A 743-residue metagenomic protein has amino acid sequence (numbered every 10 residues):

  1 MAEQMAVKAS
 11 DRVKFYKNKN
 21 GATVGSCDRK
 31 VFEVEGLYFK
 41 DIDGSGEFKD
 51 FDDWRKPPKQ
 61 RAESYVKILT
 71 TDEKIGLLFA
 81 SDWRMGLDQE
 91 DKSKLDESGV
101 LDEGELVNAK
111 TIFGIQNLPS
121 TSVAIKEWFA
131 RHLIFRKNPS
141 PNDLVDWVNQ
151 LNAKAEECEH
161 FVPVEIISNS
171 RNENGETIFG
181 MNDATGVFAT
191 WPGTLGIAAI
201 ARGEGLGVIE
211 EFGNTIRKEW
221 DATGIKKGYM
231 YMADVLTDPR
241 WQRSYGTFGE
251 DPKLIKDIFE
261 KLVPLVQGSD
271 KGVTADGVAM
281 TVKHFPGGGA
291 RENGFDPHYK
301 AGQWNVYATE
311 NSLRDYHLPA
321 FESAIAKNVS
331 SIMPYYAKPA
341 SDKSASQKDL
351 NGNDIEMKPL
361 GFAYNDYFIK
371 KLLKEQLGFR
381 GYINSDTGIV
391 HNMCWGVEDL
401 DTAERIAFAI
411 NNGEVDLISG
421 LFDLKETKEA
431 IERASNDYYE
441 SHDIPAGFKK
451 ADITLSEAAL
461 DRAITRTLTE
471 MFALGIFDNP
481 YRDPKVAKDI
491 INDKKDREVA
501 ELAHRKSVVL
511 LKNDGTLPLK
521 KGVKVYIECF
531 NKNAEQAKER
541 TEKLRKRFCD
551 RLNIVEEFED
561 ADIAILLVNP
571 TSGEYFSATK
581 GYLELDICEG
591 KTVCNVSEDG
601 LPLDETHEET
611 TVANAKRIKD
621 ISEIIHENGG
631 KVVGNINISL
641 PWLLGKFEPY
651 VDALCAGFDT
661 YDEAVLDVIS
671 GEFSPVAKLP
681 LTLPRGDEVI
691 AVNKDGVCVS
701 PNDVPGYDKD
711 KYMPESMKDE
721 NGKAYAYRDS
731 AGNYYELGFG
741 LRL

Functional and structural regions predicted by a protein language model:
M1-A199, G207-E211, I216, D221-Y229 (+2 more regions): N-terminal hydrophobic targeting/anchoring segments and the immediately downstream early-domain regions of hydrolases
M1-G36, I42, L95-L118, A153 (+13 more regions): C-terminal non-catalytic regions of proteins with extracellular/luminal or membrane-system context
T70, L133, N169, R202 (+8 more regions): Conserved, mostly hydrophobic/aromatic
F79-S81, R131-F135, V164-S170, K227-Y231 (+5 more regions): Hydrophobic faces of well-ordered beta-strands that scaffold small-molecule active sites in alpha/beta enzyme cores
F113-I125, G213-D234, V263-V266, V282 (+7 more regions): Structured alpha-helical segments in the cores of large, soluble enzyme domains
L133-K137, D183-V208, P239-I258, F295-R314 (+7 more regions): Glycine-rich tight-turn/loop motif centered on a GG-T
Q150-H160, E250-L421, K425-E429, N436-S441 (+3 more regions): Second-shell residues forming the walls of enzyme active-site clefts
T247, A458-T465, T469-V509: Helix-enriched interaction subdomains in cytosolic or periplasmic regions, typified by TIR/SEFIR signaling/NADase cores
